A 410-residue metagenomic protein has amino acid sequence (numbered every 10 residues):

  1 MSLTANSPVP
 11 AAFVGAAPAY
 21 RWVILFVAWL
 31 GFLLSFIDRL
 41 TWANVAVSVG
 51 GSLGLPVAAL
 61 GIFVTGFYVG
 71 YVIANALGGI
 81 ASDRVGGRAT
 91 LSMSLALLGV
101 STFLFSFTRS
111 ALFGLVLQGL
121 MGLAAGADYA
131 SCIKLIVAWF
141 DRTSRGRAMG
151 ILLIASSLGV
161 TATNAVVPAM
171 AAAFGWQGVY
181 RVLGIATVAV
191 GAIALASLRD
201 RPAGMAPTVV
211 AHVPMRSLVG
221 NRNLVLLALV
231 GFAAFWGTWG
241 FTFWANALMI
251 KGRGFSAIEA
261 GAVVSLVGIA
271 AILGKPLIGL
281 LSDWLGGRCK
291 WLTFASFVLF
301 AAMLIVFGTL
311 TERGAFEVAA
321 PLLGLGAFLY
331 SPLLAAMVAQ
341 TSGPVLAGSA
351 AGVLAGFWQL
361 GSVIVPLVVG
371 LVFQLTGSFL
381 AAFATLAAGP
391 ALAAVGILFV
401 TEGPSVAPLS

Functional and structural regions predicted by a protein language model:
V9-P18, R201-L227: Juxtamembrane intracellular "pre-TM" segments in multi-pass secondary transporters
V23-V57, F241-N246: Extracytoplasmic
W42-A43, N223-P276: Extracytoplasmic gate region of multi-pass secondary transporters
I73-R109: Conserved MFS/SLC helix-loop-helix module at the cytosolic interface between two early adjacent transmembrane helices
N75-G86, K275-G287: Helix-to-loop junctions at the C-terminal end of transmembrane segments in multipass secondary transporters
L117-S156: Cytoplasmic helix-loop-helix junction between adjacent transmembrane helices in 12-TM secondary transporters
L152-A196: Helix-loop-helix hairpin linking two adjacent transmembrane segments in secondary transporters
R288-M337: C-terminal transmembrane helical hairpin of 12-TM major facilitator-type secondary transporters
